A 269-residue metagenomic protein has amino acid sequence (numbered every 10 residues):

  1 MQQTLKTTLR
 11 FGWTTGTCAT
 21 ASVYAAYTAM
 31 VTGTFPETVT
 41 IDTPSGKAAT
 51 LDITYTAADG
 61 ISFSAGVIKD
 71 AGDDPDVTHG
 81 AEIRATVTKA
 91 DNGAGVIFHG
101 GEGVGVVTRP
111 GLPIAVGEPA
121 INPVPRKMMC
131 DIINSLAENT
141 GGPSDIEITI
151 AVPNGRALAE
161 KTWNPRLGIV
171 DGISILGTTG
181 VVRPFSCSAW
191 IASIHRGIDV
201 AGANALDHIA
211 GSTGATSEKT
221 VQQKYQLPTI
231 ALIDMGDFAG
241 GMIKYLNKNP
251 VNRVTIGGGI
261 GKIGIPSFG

Functional and structural regions predicted by a protein language model:
M1-K161, P165-L167, N249: Generic N-terminal targeting/processing segments that precede catalytic cores or assembly contacts
Q2-Q3, R10, G16, L167-S174 (+1 more regions): A structural signal for small-residue-enriched, beta-sheet-centric alpha/beta enzyme cores and oligomeric scaffold folds
